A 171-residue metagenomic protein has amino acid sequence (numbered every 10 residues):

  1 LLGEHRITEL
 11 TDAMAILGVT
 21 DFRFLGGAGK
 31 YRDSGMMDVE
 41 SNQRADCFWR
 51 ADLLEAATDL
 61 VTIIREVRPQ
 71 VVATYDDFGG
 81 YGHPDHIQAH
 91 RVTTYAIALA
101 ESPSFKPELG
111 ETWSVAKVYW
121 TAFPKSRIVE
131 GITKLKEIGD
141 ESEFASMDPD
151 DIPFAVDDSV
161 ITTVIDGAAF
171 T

Functional and structural regions predicted by a protein language model:
L1-P103: Active-site beta-strand->loop->alpha-helix modules in alpha/beta enzyme cores, enriched in Gly/His/Asp(Glu)
L99-T171: The feature marks non-catalytic terminal segments
